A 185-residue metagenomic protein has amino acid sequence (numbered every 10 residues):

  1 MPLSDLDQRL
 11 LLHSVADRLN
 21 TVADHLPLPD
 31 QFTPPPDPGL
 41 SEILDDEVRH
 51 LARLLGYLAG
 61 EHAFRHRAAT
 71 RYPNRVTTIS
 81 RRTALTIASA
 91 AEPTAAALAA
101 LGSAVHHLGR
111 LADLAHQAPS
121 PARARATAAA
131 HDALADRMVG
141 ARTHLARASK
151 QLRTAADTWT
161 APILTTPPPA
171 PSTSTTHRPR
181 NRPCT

Functional and structural regions predicted by a protein language model:
M1, D30-Q31, L58, R67-A68 (+1 more regions): Polar low-complexity intrinsically disordered regions
M1-L10, S14-D17, K150-T185: Terminal, compositionally biased segments
M1-L58: Leu/Val/Ala/Ile-rich N-terminal alpha-helices, chiefly Sec-type signal peptides and the beginnings
D5-Q8, T77, L134: Intrinsic-disorder/low-complexity, polar/charged segments
Q8-L11, V15-R18, E47, L51-L54 (+5 more regions): Amphipathic alpha-helix face/heptad-repeat signature
A16-D30, L55-P73, A95-A115, S149-L152 (+1 more regions): Extended amphipathic alpha-helical scaffold segments
Q31-G39, R67-T83, H116-D132: Short, charged/polar, low-complexity loop and linker segments that flank or interrupt alpha-helical bundles
A84-P93, L98-S172: Amphipathic alpha-helical coiled-coil/helical-stalk segments
